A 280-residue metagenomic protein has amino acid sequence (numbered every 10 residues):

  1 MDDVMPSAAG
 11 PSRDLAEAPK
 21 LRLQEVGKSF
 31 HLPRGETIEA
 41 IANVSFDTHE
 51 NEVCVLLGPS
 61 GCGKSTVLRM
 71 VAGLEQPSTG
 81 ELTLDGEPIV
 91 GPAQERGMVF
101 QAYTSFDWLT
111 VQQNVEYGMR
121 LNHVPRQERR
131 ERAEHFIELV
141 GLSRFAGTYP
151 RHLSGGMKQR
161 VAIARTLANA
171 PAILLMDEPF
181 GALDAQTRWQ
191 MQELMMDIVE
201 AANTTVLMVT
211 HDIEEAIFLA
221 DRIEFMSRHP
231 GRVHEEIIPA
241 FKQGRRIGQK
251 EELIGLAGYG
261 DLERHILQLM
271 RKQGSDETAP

Functional and structural regions predicted by a protein language model:
L57-P59: The feature captures the beta-strand-to-loop junction immediately N-terminal to the Walker
A72: Helix-to-loop junction immediately C-terminal to a conserved catalytic motif
G80-P92: Conserved ABC transporter NBD signature motif
V99, I163: Hydrophobic anchor residue at the start of the ABC signature
L109-Y117: Short coil-to-helix segment of the ABC ATPase nucleotide-binding domain corresponding to the Q-loop/switch region
R120, Q127-F145, D197: Conserved ABC ATPase "signature" region
T148-R151, N169: Conserved signature/switch motifs of ABC ATPase nucleotide-binding domains
L174-D177: Catalytic Walker B motif of ABC-type/P-loop ATPase nucleotide-binding domains
